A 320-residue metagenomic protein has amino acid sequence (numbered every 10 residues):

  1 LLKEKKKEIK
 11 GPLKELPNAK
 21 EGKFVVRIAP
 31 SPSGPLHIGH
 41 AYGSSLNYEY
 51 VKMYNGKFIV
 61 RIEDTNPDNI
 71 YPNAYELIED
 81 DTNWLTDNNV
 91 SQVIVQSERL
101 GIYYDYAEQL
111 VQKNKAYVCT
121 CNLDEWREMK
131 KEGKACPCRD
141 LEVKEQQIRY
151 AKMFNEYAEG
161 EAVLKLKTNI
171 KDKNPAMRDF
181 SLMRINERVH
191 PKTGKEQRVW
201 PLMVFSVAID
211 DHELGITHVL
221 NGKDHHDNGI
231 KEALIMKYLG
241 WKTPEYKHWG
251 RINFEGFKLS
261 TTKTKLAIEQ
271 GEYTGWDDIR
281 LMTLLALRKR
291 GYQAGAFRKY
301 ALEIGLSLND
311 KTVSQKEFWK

Functional and structural regions predicted by a protein language model:
L1-C138, D224-K258, K265-E272: N-terminal Rossmann-like or analogous alpha/beta NTP/dinucleotide-binding catalytic cores that position adenine
V26-G34, I59-T65, E213-L220, D278-L284 (+1 more regions): Glycine- and acidic
S33-P35, N66, I70, V95 (+5 more regions): Conserved aromatic-histidine-acidic binding/catalytic patches
V51, A116, A208, L287 (+1 more regions): Conserved catalytic-core segments centered on acid/base and nucleophilic motifs
N88, D105, P201, L214 (+1 more regions): Structured loop/turn residues at beta-strand edges in well-structured enzyme cores
Q109-T264, E272-G275, T283: Active-site cores that bind ATP or allylic diphosphates and position pyrophosphate for catalysis
G275-K320: Extended, domain-scale alpha-helical bundle/helix-rich regions
